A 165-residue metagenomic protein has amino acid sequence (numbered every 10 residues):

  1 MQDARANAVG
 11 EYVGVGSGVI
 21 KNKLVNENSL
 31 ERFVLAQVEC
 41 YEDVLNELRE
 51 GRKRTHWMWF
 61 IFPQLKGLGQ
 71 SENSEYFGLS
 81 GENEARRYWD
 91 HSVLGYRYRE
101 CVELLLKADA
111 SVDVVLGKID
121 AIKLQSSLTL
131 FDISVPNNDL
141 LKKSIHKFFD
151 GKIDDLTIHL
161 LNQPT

Functional and structural regions predicted by a protein language model:
Y12-E42, L156, N162: Extreme N-terminal tail/first-helix region
E47-E82: Hydrophobic/aromatic-rich, well-ordered segments within soluble, folded domains that form packed cores
K53-F60, R97, D120-S127, L140-S144: Residue-level detector of well-ordered alpha-helical segments, enriched for hydrophobic/aromatic packing positions
G78-R97, D155, P164: C-terminal end-helix/capping segment
Y88-F131, V135: Mid-chain, well-packed structural core segment of small domains
S134-T165: Charged phosphate-binding loop/patch that engages nucleotide di/tri-phosphates or the phosphate backbone of nucleic
